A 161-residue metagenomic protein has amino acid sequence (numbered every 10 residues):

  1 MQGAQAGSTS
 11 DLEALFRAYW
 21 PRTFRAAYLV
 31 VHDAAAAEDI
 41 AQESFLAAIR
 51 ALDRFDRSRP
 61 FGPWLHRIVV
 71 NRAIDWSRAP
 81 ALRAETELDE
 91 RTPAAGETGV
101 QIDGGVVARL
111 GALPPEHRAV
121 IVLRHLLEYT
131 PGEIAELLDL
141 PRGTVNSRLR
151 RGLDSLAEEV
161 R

Functional and structural regions predicted by a protein language model:
Q2-R25, I49, R118: A short, charge-rich alpha-helical start-of-domain segment used by transcription regulators
G3, H32, V100, G105-A112 (+2 more regions): C-terminal edge and immediately downstream basic/flexible tail or linker adjoining helix-turn-helix-like DNA-binding
F16-A34, A51, L110, E159: Amphipathic, Lys/Arg- and hydrophobic-enriched alpha-helical face
D39-L46, R50, R59-N71, S147: Structural recognition of an alpha-helix C-terminal capping motif at a helix-to-coil junction
R50-R57, R67-E87: Arg/Lys-rich amphipathic alpha helix in sigma70-family domain 2
P63, V70, I74, L126 (+2 more regions): DNA-recognition helix of helix-turn-helix
D75, A81-L110, T130: Internal acidic/polar
V120-R124: A short pre-motif secondary-structure segment
